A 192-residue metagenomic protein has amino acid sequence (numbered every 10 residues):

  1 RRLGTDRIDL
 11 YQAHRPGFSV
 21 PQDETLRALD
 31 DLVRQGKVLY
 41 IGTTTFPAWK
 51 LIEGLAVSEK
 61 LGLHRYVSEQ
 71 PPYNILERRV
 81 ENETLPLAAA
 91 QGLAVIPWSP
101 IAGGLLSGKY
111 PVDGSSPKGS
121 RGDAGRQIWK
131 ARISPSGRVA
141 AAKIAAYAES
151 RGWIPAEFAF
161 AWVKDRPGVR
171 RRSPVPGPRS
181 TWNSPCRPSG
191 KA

Functional and structural regions predicted by a protein language model:
R1-R79, E83, A90: Glycine/proline-rich, positively charged, aromatic-decorated active-site loop/lid region on the catalytic face
D6-I8, A94, I154: Short coil/turn motifs that cap or connect alpha-helices
P16, W49, L63-Y66, W98-S99 (+3 more regions): Tryptophan-centric aromatic hotspots in well-structured domains and transmembrane helices
V33, P100, A124, K130-K191: Conserved short secondary-structure transition element at the edge of the structured enzyme core that lines
L39, A94, R170-S173: Beta-sheet entry/capping signal
P47, Y73-E77, S99-L106, W162 (+1 more regions): Glycine-rich beta-alpha junction loops
S58-G62, L85-L87, V112-S116, S189-K191: Short, hinge-like loop/turn segments at secondary-structure boundaries
L87-Y147: Glycine-rich, positively charged active-site loop/lid region within alpha/beta enzyme cores that binds and organizes
